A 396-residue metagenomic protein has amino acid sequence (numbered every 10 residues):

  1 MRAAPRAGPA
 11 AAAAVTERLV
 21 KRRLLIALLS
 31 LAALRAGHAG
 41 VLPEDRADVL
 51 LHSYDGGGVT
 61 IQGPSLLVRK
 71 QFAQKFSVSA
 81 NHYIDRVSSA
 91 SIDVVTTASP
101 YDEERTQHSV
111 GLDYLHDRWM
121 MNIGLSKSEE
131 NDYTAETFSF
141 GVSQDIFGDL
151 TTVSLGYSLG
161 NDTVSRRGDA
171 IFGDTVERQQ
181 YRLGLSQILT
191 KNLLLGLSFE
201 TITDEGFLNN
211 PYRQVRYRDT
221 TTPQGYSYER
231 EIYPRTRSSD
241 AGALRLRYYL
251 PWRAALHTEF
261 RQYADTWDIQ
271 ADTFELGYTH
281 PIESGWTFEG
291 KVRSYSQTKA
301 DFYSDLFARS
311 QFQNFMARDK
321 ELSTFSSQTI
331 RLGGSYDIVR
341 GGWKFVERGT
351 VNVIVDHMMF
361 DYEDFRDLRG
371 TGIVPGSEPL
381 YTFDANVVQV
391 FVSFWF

Functional and structural regions predicted by a protein language model:
G37-E44, K75, R118, F147-T151 (+4 more regions): Short loop/turn motifs that connect adjacent beta-strands in outer-membrane beta-barrel proteins
H38-S79, M358, N386-V387: Short glycine/proline- and aromatic-enriched beta-strand/turn motifs that initiate or cap beta-hairpins
D45-V49, V78-A80, M121-I123, T151-L155 (+6 more regions): Transmembrane beta-strands of outer-membrane beta-barrel proteins
L51-D55, I84-S88, H116-R118, K127-N131 (+10 more regions): Transmembrane beta-strands of outer-membrane beta-barrel pores
L51-Y54, V94-S99, G124-S128, S139-G141 (+6 more regions): Extracellular loop and loop/strand-boundary signature of outer-membrane beta-barrel proteins
T60-P64, E104-H108, L115, T134-F138 (+5 more regions): Residues that define the transmembrane beta-barrel architecture of outer-membrane proteins
D93, T97-A98, I202, L208-R247 (+3 more regions): Outer membrane beta-barrel transmembrane domains
V142, T190-N192, L332-G334, F383-F396: Outer-membrane beta-barrel "beta-signal"
